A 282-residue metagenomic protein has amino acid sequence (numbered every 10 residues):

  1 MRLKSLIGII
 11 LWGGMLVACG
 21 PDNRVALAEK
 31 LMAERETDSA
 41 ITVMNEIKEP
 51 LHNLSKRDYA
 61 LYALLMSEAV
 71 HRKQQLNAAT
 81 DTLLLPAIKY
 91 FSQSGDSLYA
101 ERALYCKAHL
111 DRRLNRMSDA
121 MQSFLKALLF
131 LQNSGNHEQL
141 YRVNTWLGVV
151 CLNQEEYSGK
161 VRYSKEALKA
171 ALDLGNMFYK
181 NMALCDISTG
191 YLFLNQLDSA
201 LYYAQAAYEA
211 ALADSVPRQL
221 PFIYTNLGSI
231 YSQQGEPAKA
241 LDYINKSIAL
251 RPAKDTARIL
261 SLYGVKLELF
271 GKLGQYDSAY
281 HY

Functional and structural regions predicted by a protein language model:
M1-I7: Bacterial N-terminal signal peptides that target proteins for export
G8, L16-Y282: A "functional boundary" signal
